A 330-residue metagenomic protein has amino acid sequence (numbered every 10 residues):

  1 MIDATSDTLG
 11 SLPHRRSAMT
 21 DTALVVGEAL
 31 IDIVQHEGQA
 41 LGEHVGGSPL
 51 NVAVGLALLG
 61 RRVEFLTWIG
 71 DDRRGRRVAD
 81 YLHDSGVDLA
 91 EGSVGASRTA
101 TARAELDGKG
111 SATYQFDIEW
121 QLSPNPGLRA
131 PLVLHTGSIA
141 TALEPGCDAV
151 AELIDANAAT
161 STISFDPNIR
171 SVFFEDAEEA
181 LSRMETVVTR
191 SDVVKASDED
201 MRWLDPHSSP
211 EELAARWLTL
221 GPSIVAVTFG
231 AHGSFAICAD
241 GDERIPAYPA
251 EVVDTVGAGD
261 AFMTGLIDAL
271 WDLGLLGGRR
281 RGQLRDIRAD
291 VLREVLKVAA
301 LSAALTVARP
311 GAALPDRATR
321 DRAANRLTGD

Functional and structural regions predicted by a protein language model:
M1-V87, P310, D330: Glycine-rich phosphate/adenosyl-contacting loop at the front of the ribokinase-like
I2-T22, P206-D330: Conserved phosphate-binding/catalytic region of the ribokinase-like
T22-L24, L132-V133, V193, I224: Structural motif
I33, R61-L143, I163, R322-D330: Conserved N-terminal subdomain of the carbohydrate kinase-like
V54, T101-E105, S234-A236: Short beta-strand scaffold segments in enzyme catalytic cores
V133-A215, A231-G233: Conserved beta-alpha-beta core of the PfkB/ribokinase-like small-molecule kinase fold
